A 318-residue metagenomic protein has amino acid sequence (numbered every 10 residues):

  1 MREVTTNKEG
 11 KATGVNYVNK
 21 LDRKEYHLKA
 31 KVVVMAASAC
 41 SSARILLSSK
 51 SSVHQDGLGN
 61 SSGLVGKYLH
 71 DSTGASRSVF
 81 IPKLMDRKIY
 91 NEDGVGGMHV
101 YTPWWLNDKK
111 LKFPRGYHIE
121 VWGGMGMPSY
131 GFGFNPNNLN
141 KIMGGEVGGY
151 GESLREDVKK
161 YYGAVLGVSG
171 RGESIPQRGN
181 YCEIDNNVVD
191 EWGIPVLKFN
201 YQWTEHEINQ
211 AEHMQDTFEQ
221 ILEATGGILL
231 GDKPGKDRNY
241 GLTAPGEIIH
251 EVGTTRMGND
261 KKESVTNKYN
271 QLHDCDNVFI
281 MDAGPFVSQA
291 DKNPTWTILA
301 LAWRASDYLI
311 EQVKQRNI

Functional and structural regions predicted by a protein language model:
M1-R2, D185: Conserved positions in beta-strands of structured domains
R2-N7, Y161-S174, G179, P195-E205 (+2 more regions): A glycine-rich dinucleotide-binding beta-alpha-beta segment and adjacent secondary-structure elements that constitute
E3-V4, V15-D93, D282, T297 (+2 more regions): Glycine-rich loop(s) and the adjacent beta-strand/alpha-helix scaffold that form part
K8, K20-L21, E191, K268: Short, ordered coil/turn segments that flank beta-strands lining enzyme active or ligand-binding pockets
K11, K24, W192-I194, Q271: Residue-level signal for well-ordered, solvent-exposed loop/turn and beta-edge residues enriched in charged/polar side
S62-L197, Q202-I208, I248-V252, H273 (+1 more regions): FAD cofactor-binding and catalytic pocket of flavoenzymes
L69, I184, F218, M257 (+1 more regions): A residue-level signal for conserved active-site and pocket-lining positions in enzyme catalytic cores
K83-R87, Q220-K233, Q312-I318: Surface-exposed helix-capping loop/turn segments at secondary-structure junctions
